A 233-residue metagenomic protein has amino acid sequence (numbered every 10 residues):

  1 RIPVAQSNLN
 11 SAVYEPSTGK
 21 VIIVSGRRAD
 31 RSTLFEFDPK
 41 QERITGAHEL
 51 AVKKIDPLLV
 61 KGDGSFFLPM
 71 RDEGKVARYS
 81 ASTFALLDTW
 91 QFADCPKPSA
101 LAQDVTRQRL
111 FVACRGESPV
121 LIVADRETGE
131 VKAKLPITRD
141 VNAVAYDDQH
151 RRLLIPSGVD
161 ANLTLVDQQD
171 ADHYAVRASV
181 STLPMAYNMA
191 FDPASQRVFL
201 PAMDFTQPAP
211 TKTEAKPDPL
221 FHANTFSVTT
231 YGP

Functional and structural regions predicted by a protein language model:
R1-P233: Predominantly soluble domains enriched in secretory-pathway, periplasmic, or organellar proteins
